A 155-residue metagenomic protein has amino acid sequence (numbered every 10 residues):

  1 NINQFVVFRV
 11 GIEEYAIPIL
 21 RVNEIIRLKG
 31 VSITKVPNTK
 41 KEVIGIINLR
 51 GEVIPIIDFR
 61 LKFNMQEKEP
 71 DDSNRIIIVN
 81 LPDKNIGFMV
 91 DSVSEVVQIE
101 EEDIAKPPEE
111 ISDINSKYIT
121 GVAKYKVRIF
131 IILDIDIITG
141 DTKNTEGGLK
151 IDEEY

Functional and structural regions predicted by a protein language model:
N1-Y155: An acidic, low-aromatic, low-complexity terminal/linker signal
